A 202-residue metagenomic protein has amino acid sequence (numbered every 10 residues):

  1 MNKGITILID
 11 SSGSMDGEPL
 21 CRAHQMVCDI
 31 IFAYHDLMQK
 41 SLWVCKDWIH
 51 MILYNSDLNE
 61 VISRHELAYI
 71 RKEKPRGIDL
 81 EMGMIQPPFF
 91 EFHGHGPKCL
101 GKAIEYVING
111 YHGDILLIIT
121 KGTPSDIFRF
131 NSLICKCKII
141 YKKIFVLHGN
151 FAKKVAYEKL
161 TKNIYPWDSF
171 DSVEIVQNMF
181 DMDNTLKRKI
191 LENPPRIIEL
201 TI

Functional and structural regions predicted by a protein language model:
M1, W43-C45, Q86, I108-H112 (+1 more regions): Flexible, charged surface loops at secondary-structure boundaries
N2-Y69, H112-I119, L147-F151: Von Willebrand factor
G13, N59-I115, P124-D126, V146-A156: Von Willebrand factor
R22, Y106, R129-K136: A short acidic, amphipathic alpha-helical/loop segment
A23, V27, L100-V107, M182 (+1 more regions): Generic hydrophobic alpha-helical segments
C28, D114-N131, M179-D183: Short flexible/disordered coil segments
I108, I134-I202: Von Willebrand factor type A / integrin I
